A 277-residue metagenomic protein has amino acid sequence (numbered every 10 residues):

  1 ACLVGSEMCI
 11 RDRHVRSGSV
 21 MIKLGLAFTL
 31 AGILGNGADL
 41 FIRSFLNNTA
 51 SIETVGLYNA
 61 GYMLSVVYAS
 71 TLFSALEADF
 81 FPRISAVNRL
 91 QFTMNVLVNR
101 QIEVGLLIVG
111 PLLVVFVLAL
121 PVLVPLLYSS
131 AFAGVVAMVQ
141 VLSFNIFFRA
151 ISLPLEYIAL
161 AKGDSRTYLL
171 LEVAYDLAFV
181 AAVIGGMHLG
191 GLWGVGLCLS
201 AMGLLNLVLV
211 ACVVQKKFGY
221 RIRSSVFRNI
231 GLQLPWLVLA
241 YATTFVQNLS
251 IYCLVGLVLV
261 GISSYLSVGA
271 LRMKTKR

Functional and structural regions predicted by a protein language model:
S6-E7, A31, G35, D39 (+6 more regions): Short runs within selected transmembrane alpha-helices of multi-pass transporters and secretion channels
S6-E7, R11-D39, D79-V96, K216-G231: Interhelical loop/hinge segments that connect adjacent transmembrane helices in multipass membrane
S6-E7, R11-V15, S19, Y157-I158 (+2 more regions): C-terminal transmembrane helix end/exit motif
V15-P82, N145, R149-L153, Q247: Transmembrane helical elements of multi-pass membrane transporters/channels
S17-L24, N95-V109, G134-V141, A159-L171: Membrane-water interface at loop-to-transmembrane-helix junctions
T49-I52, N88, A161-K162, L189: Helix-loop interface residues and adjacent transmembrane-helix termini in multi-pass membrane transporters, primarily
G61, S65-E103, V109, E156-A161: Helix-loop junctions and terminal segments of transmembrane helices in multi-pass membrane transport/translocation
L72, V98-R149, V180-H188, Y241 (+1 more regions): Alpha-helical transmembrane segments of multi-pass membrane transport and lipid-handling proteins
